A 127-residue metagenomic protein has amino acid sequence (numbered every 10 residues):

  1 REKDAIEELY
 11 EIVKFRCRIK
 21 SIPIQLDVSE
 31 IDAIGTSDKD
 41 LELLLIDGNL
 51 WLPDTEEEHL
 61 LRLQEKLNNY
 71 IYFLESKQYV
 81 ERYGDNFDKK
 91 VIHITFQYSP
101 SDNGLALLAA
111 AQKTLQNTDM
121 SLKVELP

Functional and structural regions predicted by a protein language model:
I19-G48: N-terminal, charge-rich interaction modules
K39-W51, D85-Y98: Short glycine-rich, basic-tinged beta-strand/loop micro-motifs
E57-V80: Acidic, aromatic-enriched beta-alpha/helix-loop junctions
L74-V91, P127: Short glycine-rich, low-complexity/disordered patches
H93-P127: Helix-rich interaction surfaces within compact, conserved domain-sized segments that mediate assembly or partner
